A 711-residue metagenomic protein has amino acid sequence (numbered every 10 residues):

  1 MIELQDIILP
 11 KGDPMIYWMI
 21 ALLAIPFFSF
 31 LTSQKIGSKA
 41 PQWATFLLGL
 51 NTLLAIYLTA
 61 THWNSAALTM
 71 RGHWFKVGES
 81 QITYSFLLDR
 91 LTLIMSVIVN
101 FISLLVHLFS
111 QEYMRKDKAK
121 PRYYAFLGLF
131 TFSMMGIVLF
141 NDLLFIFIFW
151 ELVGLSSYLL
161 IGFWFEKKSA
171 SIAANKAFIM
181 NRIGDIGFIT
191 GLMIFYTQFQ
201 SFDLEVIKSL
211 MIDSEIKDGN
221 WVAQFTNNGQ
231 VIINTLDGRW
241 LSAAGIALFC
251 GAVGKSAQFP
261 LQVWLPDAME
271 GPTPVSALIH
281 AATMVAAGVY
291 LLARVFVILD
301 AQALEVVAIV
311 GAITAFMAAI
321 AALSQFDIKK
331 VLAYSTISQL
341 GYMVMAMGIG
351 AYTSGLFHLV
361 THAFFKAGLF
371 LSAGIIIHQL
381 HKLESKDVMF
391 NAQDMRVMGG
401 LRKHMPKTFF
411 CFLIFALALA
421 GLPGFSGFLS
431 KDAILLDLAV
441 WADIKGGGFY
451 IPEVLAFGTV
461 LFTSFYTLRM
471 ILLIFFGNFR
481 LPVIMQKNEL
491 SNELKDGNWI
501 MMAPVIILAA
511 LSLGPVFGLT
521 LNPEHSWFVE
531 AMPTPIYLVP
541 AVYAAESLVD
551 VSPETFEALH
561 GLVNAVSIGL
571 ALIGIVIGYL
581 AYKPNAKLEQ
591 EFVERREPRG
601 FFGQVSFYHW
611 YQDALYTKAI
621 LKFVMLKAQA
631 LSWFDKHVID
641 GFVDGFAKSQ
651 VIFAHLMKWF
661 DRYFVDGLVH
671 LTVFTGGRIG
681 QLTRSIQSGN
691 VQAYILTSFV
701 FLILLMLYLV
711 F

Functional and structural regions predicted by a protein language model:
M1-Y17, L31-A125, Q200-G238, S242 (+4 more regions): Transmembrane helix-loop-helix hairpins at membrane boundaries of multipass inner-membrane proteins
I8-A21, K39-W43, Q81-I98, G136-F149 (+10 more regions): Membrane-entry segments of alpha-helical transmembrane domains in multi-pass membrane proteins
M19-K35, L104, V253, A257 (+1 more regions): N-terminal signal-anchor/start-transfer transmembrane helix
F27-T32, A321, M470, G574-P584 (+1 more regions): Alpha-helical transmembrane segments
I56, F364-G374, L461-M470, L570-E591: Hydrophobic alpha-helical membrane-embedded segments
A60-M70, Y196-I207, L422-V440, F517-L548: Membrane-helix interface motif
E79, P523-V566, P584-F711: Aromatic-capped, Gly/Pro-kinked transmembrane alpha-helices
L105-I146, L155-G497, L511-F517: Hydrophobic transmembrane alpha-helices and their helix-loop junctions in integral membrane proteins
